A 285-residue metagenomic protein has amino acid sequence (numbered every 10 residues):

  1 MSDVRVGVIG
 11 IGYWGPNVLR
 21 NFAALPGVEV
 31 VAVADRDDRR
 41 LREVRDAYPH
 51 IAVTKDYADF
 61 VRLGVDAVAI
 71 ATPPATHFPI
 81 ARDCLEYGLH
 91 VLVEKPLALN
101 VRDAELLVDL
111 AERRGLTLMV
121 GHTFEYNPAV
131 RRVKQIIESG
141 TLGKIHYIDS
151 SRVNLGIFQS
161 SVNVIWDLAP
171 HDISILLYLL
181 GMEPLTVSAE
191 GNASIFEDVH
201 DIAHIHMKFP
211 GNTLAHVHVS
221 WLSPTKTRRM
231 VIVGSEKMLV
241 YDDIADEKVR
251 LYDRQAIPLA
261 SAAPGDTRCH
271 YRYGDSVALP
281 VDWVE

Functional and structural regions predicted by a protein language model:
M1-Y48: N-terminal Rossmann-like dinucleotide-binding module
V18, Y48-D109: Beta-loop-alpha module in the N-terminal Rossmann-like domain of NAD(P)-dependent dehydrogenases, especially those
A32, A67, Y147: Short, Asp-centered acidic motifs that coordinate Mg2+ and/or phosphate in catalytic or ligand-binding sites
K55, V93, L118-V120, D149 (+1 more regions): Hydrophobic residues in well-ordered beta-strands that form the structural core
A75, A98-S160: A contiguous active-site-proximal alpha/beta segment in oxidoreductase catalytic domains
G121-P128, V153-T186, V199-D201: Mid-domain beta-loop-alpha active-site segment that forms a flexible, acidic cofactor/metal-binding surface
T123, E236-E285: C-terminal glycine/acidic-rich active-site capping loop/insertion
I173-R254, V284: Contiguous beta-strand/loop segments that form the cofactor/metal-binding neighborhood of enzyme cores
